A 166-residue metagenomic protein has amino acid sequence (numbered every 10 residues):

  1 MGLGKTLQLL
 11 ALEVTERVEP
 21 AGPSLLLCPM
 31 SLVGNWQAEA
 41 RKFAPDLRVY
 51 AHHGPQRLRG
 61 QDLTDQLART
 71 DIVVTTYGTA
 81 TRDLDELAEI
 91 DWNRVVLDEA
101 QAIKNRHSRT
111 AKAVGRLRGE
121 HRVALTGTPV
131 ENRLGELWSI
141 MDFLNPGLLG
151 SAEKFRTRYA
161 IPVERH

Functional and structural regions predicted by a protein language model:
M1-H166: ASCE P-loop NTPase motor core, strongest for the SF2 helicase catalytic module
